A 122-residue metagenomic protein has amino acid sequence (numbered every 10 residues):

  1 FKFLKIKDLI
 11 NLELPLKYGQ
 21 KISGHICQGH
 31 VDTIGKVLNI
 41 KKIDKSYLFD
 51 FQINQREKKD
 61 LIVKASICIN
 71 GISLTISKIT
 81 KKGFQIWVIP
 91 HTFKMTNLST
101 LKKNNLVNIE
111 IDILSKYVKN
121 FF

Functional and structural regions predicted by a protein language model:
F1-F122: Conserved loop->alpha-helix
